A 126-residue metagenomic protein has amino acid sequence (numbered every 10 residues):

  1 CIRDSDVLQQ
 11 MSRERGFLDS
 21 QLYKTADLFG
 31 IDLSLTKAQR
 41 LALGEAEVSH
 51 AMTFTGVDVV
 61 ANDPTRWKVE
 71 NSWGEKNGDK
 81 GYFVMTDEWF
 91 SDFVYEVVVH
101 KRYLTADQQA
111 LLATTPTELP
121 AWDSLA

Functional and structural regions predicted by a protein language model:
C1-D4: Conserved small/polar residues in nucleotide/adenosyl-binding loops
V7-M11: Short, catalytically relevant binding-site loops at active-site mouths
G16-N77, T86: Extended, compositionally biased non-globular segments
V60, T65-A126: Conserved catalytic-core surface of thiol
